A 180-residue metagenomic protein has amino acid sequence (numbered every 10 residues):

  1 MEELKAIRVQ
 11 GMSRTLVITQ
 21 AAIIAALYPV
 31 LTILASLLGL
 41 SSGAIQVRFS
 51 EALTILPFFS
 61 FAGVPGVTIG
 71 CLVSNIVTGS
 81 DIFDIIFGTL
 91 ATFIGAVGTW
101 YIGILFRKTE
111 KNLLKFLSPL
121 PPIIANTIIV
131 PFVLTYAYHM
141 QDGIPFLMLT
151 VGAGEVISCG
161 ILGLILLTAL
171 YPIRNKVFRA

Functional and structural regions predicted by a protein language model:
E2-A62: Hydrophobic transmembrane alpha-helices
E3-Q10, R14, T68, N112 (+2 more regions): Juxtamembrane loop-helix boundary motifs flanking transmembrane segments in multi-pass membrane proteins
V17-A25, A62, G66, D84 (+2 more regions): Small-residue packing motifs within transmembrane alpha-helices
A21, A25, P29, L56 (+4 more regions): Small-residue faces within membrane-embedded alpha-helices
I33-A44, A52, L72-V97, Y101-A180: Membrane-embedded alpha-helical hairpins and interfacial helices in multi-pass inner-membrane proteins
F59-V67, N126-P131: A generic, lipid-embedded transmembrane alpha helix
